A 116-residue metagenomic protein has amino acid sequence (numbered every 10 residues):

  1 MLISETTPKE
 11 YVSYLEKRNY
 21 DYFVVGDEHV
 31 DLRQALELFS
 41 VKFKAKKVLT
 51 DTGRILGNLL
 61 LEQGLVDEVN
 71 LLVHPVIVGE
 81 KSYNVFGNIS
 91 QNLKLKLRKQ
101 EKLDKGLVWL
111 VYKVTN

Functional and structural regions predicted by a protein language model:
M1-N116: Enzymes that bind and transform nitrogen-containing heteroaromatic metabolites
